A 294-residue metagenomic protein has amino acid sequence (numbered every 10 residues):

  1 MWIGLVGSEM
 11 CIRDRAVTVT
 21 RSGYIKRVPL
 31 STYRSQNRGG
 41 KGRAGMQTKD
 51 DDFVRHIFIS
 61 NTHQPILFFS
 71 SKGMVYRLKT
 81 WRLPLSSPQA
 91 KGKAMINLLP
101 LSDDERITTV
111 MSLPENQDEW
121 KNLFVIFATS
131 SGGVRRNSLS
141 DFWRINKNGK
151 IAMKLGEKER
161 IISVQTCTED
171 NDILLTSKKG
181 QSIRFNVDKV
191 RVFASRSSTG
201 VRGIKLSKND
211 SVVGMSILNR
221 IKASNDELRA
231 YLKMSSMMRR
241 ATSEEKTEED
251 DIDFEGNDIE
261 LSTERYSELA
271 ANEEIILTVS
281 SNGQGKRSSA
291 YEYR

Functional and structural regions predicted by a protein language model:
M1-G7, I12: Single conserved hydrophobic/aromatic residue that forms the stacking wall/gate of nucleotide- or nucleobase-binding
S22, N61, I107-R294: Conserved structured catalytic cores and adjacent interaction surfaces of nucleotide-binding/hydrolyzing enzymes
R27-N61, T80, P88, R144 (+1 more regions): Long insertion/accessory domains within large nucleic-acid-processing enzymes
V28-P29, L67, L78-T80, N137-S138 (+2 more regions): Non-catalytic interaction modules of co-chaperones and other macromolecular assembly/maintenance factors
N37-G42, P84-K93, N146-K150, V192-T199: Short, surface-exposed linear segments at secondary-structure transitions and domain or protein termini
A44-R55, I96-D103, M153-E159: Short, conserved aromatic-histidine micro-motifs
I59-A128: Conserved catalytic alpha/beta cores of large enzymes that bind or transform nucleotide phosphates and polynucleotides
